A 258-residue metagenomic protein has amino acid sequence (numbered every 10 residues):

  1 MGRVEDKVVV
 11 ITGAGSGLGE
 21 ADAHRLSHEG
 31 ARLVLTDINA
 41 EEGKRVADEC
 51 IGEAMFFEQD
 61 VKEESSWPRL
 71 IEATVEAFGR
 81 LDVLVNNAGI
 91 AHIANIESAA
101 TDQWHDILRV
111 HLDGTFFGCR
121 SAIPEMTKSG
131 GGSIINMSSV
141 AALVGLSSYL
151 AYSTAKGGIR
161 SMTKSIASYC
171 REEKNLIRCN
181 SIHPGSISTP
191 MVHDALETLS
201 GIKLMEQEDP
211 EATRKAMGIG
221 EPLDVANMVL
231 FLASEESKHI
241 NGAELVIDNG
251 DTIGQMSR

Functional and structural regions predicted by a protein language model:
R3, V144, L230, N241-R258: Short C-terminal tail/terminal secondary-structure segment of NAD(P)H-dependent dehydrogenase/reductase domains
N95-I96, A100-L108, I134, P210: Substrate-binding pocket helix/loop in short-chain dehydrogenase/reductase
C119, A155, T163: Active-site helix of classical SDR
P124, S168-E172, K238: Alpha-helical segment proximal to the catalytic Tyr-Lys
S139: Residue(s) in the substrate-gating loop at a strand-loop-helix junction that position the organic substrate next
R171-R178, I240-G242: Short, small/polar-rich loop/turn modules that mediate ligand/substrate recognition or access, typified
S181, K203-I240, L245-N249: C-terminal helical subdomain
